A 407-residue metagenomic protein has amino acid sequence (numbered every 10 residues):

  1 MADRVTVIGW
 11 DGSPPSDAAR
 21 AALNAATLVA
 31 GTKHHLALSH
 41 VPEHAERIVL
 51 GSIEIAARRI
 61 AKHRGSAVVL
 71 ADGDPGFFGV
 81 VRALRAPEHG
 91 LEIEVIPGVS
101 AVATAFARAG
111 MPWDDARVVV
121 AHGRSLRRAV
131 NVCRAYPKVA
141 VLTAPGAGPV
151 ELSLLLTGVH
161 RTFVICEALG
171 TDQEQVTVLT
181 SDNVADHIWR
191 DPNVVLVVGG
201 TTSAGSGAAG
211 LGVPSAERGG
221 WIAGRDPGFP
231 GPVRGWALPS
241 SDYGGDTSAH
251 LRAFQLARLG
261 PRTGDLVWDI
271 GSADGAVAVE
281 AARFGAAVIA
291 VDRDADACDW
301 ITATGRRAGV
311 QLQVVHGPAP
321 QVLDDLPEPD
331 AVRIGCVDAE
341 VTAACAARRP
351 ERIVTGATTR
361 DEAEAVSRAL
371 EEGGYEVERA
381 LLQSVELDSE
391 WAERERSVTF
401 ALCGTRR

Functional and structural regions predicted by a protein language model:
M1-T6, G12, D17-A21, G65-A67 (+2 more regions): A contiguous loop/helix-start segment that scaffolds small-molecule binding in enzyme catalytic cores
M1-V99, A103-T104, G285-D292, R307 (+2 more regions): Class I S-adenosyl-L-methionine
I8-D11, G73-P137, Q311, P320 (+4 more regions): Class I SAM-dependent methyltransferase SAM-binding "motif I" and its flanking Rossmann-like core
D246-T263: Conserved alpha-helix/loop element of class I SAM-dependent methyltransferases that forms part of the SAM/SAH-binding
G264-A273: Conserved class I S-adenosyl-L-methionine
D274-A286: Conserved SAM-binding loop of SAM-dependent methyltransferases across substrates and taxa, primarily the Class I
I301-T302: Conserved SAM-binding loop
A346-F400: C-terminal substrate-binding/active-site "lid" region of AdoMet-derived donor-dependent transferases
